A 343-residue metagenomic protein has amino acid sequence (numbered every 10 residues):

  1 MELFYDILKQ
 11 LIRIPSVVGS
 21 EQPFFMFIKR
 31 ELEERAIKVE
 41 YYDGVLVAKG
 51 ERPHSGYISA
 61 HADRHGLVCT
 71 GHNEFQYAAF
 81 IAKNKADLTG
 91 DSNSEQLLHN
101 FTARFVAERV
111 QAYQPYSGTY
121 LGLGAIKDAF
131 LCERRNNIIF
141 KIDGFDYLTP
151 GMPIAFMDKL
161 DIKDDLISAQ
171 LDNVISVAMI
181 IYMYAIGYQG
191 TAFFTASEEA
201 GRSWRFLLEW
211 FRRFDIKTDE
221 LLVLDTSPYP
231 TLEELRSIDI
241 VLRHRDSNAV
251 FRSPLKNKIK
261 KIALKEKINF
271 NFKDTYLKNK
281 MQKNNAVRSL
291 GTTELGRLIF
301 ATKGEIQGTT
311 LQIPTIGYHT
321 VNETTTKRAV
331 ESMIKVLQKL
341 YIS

Functional and structural regions predicted by a protein language model:
M1-S343: N-terminal hydrophobic/helix-forming segments and targeting peptides
